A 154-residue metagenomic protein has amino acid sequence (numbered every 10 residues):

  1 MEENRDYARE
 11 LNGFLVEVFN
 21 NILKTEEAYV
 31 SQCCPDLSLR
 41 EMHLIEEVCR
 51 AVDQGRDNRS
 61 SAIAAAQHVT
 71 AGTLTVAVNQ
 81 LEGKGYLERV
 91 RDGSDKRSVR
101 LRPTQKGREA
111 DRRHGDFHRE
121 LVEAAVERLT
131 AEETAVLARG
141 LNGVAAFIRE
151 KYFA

Functional and structural regions predicted by a protein language model:
M1-M42: N-terminal leader segment of winged-helix/HTH proteins
D6, G13, D116-A154: Terminal interaction helix/tail motif
N20, E46-D53, G115, N142: Short, locally clustered residues in the helix-turn-helix/winged-helix DNA-binding domain
E27-T70: N-terminal helix-turn-helix DNA-binding core of bacterial DNA-binding proteins
G55-V99: Canonical helix-turn-helix DNA-binding module
G93-H114: Basic, amphipathic "hinge/linker" alpha-helix immediately C-terminal to the N-terminal HTH DNA-binding motif
